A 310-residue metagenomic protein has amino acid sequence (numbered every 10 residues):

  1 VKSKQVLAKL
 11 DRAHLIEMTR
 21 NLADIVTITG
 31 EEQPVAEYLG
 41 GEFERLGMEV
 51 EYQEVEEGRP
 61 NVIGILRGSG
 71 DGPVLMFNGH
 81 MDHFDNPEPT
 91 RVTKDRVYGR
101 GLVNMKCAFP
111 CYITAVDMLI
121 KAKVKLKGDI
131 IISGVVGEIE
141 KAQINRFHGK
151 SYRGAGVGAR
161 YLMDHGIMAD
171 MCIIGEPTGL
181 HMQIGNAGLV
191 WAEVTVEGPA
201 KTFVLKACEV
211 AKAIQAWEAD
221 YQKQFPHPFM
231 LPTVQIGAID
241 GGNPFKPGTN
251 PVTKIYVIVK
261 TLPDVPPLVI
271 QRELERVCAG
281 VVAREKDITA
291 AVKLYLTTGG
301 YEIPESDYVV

Functional and structural regions predicted by a protein language model:
V1-S3, L10-A13, R45, E51 (+2 more regions): Metal-dependent amide/peptide-bond hydrolase catalytic core, centered on the "pita-bread" metallohydrolase fold
K2-V103, L119-L126: Acidic/His- and Gly-rich active-site-bordering loop/insert found across diverse amide/peptide-bond hydrolases
N21, T114-K121, K212-A216: Short glycine/serine- and small hydrophobic-enriched flexible loop segments
I65, M182-A187, K246-T249: Short glycine-biased active-site loop of nucleotidyltransferases that positions the nucleotide triphosphate and helps
H80-F84, P177-L180, G241-G242: Short glycine-enriched loops at secondary-structure junctions
Y98-P110, K125, K201-L205: Short, conserved micro-motifs enriched in small and acidic residues
P110-W191: Acidic/histidine-rich catalytic neighborhood of metal-dependent amide-processing enzymes
